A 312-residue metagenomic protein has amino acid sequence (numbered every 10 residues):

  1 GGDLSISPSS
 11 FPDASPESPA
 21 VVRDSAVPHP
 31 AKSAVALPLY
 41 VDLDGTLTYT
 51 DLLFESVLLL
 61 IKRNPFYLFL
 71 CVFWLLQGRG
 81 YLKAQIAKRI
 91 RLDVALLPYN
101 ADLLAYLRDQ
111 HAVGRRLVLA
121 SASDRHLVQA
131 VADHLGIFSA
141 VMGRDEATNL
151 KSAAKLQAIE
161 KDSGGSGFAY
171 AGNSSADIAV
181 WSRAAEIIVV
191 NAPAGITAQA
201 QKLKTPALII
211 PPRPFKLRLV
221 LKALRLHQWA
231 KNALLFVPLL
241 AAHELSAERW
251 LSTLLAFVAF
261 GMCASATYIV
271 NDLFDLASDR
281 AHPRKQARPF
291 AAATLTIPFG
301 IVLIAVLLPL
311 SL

Functional and structural regions predicted by a protein language model:
G1-L43, L245-E248: Non-catalytic pre-domain segments flanking phosphatase-related domains
I6-F11, V21-V22, A95-L245: C-terminal cap/substrate-recognition subdomain and adjoining C-terminal extension of metal-dependent phosphatase-like
P30-A87: Active-site neighborhood of HAD-like aspartate-dependent phosphohydrolases
F54, K231-L234, L251-A259, F299-L303: Alpha-helical transmembrane segments of integral membrane proteins
L68-F69, A281-L312: Multi-pass membrane catalytic core of lipid/isoprenoid biosynthesis enzymes
A171, C263-P289: Acidic (Asp/Glu-rich) catalytic motifs at the cytosolic membrane interface
V237, V258-S265, V302-L310: Generic alpha-helical transmembrane segments of integral inner-membrane proteins, especially permease/transport modules
S246-F274: Membrane-embedded alpha-helical segments that form the functional core of polytopic membrane enzymes, especially those
